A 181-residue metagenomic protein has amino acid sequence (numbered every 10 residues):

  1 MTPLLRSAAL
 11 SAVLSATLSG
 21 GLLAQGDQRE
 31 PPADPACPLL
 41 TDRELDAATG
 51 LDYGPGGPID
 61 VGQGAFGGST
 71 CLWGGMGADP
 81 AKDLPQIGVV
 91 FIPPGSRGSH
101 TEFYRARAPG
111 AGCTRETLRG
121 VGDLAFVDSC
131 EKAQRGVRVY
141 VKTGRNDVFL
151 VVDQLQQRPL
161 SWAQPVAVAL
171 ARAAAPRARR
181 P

Functional and structural regions predicted by a protein language model:
M1-L4: N-terminal secretory signal peptides that target proteins for export/translocation
S7-G20: Bacterial N-terminal signal peptides
Q25-Q63, I87, P165-P181: Short, Lys/Arg-rich flexible segments
G26-P32, G112-P181: A short, solvent-exposed beta-edge/loop patch
C37-P38, D42, S69-C71, C113 (+2 more regions): Functionally engaged cysteine thiol sites
D42-R43, G77, R119, G136: Secreted/processed peptides and extracellular or luminal domains of membrane proteins
E44, S99-F103, W162, V166: Exposed alpha-helical structural elements
D52-E131: Short, solvent-exposed recognition patches
